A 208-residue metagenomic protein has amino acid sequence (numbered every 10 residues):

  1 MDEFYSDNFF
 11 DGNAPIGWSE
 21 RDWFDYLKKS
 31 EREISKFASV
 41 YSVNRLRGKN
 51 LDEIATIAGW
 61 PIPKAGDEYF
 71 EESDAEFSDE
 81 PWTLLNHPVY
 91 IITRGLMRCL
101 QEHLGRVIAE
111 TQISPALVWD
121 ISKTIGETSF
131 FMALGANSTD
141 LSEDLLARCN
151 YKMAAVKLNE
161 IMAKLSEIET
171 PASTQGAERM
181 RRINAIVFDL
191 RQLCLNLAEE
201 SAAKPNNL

Functional and structural regions predicted by a protein language model:
M1-L208: Amphipathic alpha-helical assembly/interaction segments
